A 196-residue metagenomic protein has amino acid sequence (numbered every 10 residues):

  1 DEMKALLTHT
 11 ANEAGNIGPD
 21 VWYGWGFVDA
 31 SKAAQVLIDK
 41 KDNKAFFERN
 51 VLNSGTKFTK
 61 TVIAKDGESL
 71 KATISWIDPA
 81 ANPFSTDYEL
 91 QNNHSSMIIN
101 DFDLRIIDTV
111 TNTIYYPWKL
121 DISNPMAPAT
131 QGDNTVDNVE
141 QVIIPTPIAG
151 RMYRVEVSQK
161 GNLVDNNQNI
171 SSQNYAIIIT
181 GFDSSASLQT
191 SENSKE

Functional and structural regions predicted by a protein language model:
D1-I17: Hydrolase catalytic cores
E2-A5, L37, Q91-I98, I106-D108 (+3 more regions): C-terminal edge strands of extracellular/lumenal beta-sandwich accessory domains
N12-G15, I77-P79, T111-N112, K160-N162: Acidic glycine-/aspartate-rich tracts in secreted/extracellular proteins
W25-N100, S171-Q189: Secreted peptidase-domain scaffold signal
F47-R49, K60-T61, P128-D133, E140-P145: Beta-strand-rich interaction surfaces with strong enrichment in secreted/lumenal proteins
H94-V136: Surface-exposed beta-strand/loop patches in noncatalytic accessory domains and peripheral targeting/linker segments
N193-E196: Pro/Thr/Ser/Gly-rich low-complexity, intrinsically disordered linker/stalk tracts
